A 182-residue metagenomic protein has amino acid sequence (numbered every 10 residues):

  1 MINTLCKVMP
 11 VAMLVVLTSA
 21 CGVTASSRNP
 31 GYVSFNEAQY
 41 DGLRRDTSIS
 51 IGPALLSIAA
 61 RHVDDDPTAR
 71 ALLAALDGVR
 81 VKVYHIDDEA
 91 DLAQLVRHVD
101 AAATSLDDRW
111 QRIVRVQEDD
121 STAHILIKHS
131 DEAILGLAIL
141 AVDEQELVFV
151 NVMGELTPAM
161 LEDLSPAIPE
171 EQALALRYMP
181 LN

Functional and structural regions predicted by a protein language model:
M1-P10: Bacterial N-terminal signal peptides that target proteins for export
L17-A20: C-terminal motif of bacterial Sec signal peptides marking the signal peptidase cleavage site
G22-A25: Bacterial signal peptide processing site
N29-V99: Early exported N-terminus immediately downstream of N-terminal targeting peptides
R44-D46, A74-G78, D108, E118-T122 (+2 more regions): Extracytoplasmic
A103-H129, A175-L181: Short Gly/Thr-rich strand-loop-strand
L126-L161: A short, solvent-exposed beta-edge/loop patch
G154-N182: C-terminal partner/receptor-binding element of secreted or periplasmic proteins
